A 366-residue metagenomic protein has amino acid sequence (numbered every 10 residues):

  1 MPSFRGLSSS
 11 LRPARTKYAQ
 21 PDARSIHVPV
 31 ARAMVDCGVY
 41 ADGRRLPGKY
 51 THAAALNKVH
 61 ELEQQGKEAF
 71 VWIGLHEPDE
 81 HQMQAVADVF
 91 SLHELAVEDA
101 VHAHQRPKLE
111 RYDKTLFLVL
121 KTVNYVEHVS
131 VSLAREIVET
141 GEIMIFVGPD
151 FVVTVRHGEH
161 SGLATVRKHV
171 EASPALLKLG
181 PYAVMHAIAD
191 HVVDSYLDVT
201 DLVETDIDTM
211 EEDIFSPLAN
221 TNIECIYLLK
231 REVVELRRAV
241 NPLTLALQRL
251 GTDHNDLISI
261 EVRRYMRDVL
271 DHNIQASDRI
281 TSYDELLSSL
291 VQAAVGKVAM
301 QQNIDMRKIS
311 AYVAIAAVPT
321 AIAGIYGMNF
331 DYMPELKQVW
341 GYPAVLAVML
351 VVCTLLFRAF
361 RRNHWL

Functional and structural regions predicted by a protein language model:
M1-S259, Y265-D268, H272-S277, S282 (+2 more regions): Peripheral, non-transmembrane regulatory/ligand-interaction domains of membrane transport proteins
P2-S8, P13, D271-L366: Hydrophobic alpha-helical transmembrane segments and their immediately adjacent juxtamembrane loops
G251-R263, L287-V298: Long amphipathic alpha-helical coiled-coil segments
